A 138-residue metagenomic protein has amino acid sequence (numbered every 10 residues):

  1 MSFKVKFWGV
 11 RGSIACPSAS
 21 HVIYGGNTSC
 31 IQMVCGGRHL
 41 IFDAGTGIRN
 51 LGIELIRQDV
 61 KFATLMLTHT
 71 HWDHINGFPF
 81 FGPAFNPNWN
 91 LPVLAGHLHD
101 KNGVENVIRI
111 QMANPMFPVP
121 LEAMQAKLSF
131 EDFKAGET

Functional and structural regions predicted by a protein language model:
M1-T138: Binuclear metal-dependent hydrolase catalytic cores
